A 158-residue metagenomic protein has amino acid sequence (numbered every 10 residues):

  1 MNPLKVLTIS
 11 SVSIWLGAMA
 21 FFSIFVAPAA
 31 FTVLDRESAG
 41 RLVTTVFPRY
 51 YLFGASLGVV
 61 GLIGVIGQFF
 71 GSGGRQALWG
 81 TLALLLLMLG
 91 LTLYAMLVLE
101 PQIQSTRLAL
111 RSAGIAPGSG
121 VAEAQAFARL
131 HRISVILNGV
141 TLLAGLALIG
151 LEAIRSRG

Functional and structural regions predicted by a protein language model:
M1-G158: Polytopic transmembrane helical bundles with strong interfacial aromatic enrichment
